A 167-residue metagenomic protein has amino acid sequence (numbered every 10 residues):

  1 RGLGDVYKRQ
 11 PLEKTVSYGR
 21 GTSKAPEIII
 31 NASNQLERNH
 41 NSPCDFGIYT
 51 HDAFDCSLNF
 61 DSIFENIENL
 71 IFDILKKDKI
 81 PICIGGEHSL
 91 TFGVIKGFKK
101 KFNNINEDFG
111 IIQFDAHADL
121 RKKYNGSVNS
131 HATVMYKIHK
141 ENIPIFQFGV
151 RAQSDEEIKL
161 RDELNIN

Functional and structural regions predicted by a protein language model:
G2-Y7: Short, small-residue-biased leader/transition segments that mark boundaries at the very start of proteins
K8, I112-F114, F148: Short hydrophobic segments within beta-strands
R9-T91, R151-Q153: N-terminal catalytic or cofactor-binding beta/alpha core of small enzyme domains
T15-K24, A132-P144: A short, flexible N-terminal coil/short beta segment enriched in small residues
S23-E27, K99-K100, D162-E163: Short, solvent-exposed amphipathic alpha-helical segments in soluble enzyme and RNA/protein-processing domains
H51-L58, I80, H117-R121, E163-N167: Short, basic, glycine/proline-bearing loop/turn elements
F60-K140: Active-site pocket-lining segments that scaffold enzyme catalytic pockets across diverse folds
H139-N167: Active-site rim beta-loop-alpha module in soluble metabolic enzymes
